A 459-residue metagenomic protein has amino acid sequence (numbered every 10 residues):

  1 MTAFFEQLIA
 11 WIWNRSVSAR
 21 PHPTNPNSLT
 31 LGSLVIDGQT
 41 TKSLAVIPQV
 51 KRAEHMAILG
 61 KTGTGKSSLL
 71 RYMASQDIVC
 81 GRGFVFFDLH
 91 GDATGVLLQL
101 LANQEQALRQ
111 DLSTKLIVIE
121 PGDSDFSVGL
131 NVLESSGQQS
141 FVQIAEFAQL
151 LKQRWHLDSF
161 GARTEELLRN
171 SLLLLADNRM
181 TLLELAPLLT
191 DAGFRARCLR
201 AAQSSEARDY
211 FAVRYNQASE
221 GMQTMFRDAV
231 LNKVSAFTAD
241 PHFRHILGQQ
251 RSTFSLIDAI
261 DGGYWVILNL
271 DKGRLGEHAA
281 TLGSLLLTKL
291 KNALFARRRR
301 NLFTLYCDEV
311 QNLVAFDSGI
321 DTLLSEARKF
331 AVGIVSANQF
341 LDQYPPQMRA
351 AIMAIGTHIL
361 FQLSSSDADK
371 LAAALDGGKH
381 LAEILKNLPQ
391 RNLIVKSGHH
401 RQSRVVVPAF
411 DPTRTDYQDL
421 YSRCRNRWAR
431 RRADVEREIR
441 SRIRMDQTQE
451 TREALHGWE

Functional and structural regions predicted by a protein language model:
M1-N27, Q343-E459: C-terminal regions of RecA-like/P-loop NTPase motor modules
H22-P23, N27, G32-T41, Q49-K51 (+8 more regions): P-loop NTPase motor domains
D123-D125, L341, S365: Residue-level detector of flexible, active-site-proximal loop/helix-junction positions within diverse enzyme catalytic
N338: H-loop/switch region of ABC-family ATPase nucleotide-binding domains
